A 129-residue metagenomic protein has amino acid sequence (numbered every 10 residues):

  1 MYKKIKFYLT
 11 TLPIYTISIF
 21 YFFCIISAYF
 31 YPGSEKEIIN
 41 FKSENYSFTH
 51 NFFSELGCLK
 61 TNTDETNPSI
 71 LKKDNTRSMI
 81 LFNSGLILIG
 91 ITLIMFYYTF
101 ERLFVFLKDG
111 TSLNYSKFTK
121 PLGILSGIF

Functional and structural regions predicted by a protein language model:
Y2-P13, N75-F82, S112-T119: Membrane-interface helix-boundary signature
K6-E37: N-terminal signal-anchor transmembrane alpha helix
L9, P13-F20, F82-G85, I89 (+1 more regions): Hydrophobic alpha-helical transmembrane segments of polytopic
S27, Y31-I38, F100-G110: Perimembrane helix-loop junctions in membrane proteins
S34-P68: Long, glycine/tryptophan/cysteine-rich extracytoplasmic
K60-T99: Individual transmembrane alpha-helix segments
I89-L125: Cytoplasmic juxtamembrane regions at transmembrane-helix boundaries
